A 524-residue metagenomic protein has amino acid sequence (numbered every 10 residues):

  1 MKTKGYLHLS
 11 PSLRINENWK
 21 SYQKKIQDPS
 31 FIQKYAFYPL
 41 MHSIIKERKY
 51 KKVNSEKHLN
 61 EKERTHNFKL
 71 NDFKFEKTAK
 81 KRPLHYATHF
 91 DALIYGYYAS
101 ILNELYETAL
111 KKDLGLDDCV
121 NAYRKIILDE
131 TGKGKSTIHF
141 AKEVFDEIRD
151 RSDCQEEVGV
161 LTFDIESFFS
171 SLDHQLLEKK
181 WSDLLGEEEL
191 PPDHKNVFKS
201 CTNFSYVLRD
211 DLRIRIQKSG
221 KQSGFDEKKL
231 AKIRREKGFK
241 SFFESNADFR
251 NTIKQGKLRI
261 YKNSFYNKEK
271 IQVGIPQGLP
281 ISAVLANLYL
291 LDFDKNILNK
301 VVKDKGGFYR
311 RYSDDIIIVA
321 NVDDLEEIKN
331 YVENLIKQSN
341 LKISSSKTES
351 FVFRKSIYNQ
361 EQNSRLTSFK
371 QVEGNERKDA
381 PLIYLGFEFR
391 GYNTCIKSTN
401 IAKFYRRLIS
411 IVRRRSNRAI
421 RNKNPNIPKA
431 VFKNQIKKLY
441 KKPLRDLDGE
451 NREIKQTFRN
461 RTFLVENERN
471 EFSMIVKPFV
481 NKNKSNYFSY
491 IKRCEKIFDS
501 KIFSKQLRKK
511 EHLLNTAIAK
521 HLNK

Functional and structural regions predicted by a protein language model:
M1-K77, C494-K524: Non-catalytic, polymerase-adjacent accessory regions of viral genome-replication enzymes
K51, E56-G96, D113-G132, T162 (+4 more regions): Short, conserved non-catalytic motifs in the polymerase core
A99-H174, N196-I216: Active-site-proximal segment of RNA-dependent polymerases
C119-K125, Y309, I317-A320, E349-N359: Beta-rich nucleic-acid/ligand-interaction surfaces
Q155-Y312, I317-K329, D379: Conserved polymerase palm-domain catalytic core
K199-I253, S346-F432: A conserved non-catalytic segment of reverse transcriptases and RNA-directed RNA polymerases corresponding to the late
V273, Q277-P280, R365-K524: Active-site and adjacent loop segments of nucleotide-processing enzymes that use two-metal-ion phosphate chemistry
I328-I336: Short amphipathic alpha-helices in soluble, non-transmembrane regions that often serve as interface/regulatory elements
